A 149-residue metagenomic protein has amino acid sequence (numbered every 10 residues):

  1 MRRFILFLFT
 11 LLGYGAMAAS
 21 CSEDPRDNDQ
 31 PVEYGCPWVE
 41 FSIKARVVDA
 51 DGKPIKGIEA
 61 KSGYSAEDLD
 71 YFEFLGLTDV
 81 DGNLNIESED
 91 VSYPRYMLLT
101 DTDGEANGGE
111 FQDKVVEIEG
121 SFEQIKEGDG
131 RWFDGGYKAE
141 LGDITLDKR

Functional and structural regions predicted by a protein language model:
M1-F4: Positively charged n-region of N-terminal signal peptides that target proteins for export
M17-S20: C-terminal motif of bacterial Sec signal peptides marking the signal peptidase cleavage site
S22-S42, R46-D51, T145-K148: Beta-strand-rich domain onsets/edges
F41-I43, D49-L69, D90-S92: Short, ordered, surface-exposed loop/turn motifs in non-cytosolic proteins
D68-E87: Short, acidic Ser/Thr/Gly-rich low-complexity loop/linker segments typical of extracellular and cell-surface proteins
P94-D103: Short, aromatic- and glycine-rich surface loops/edge beta-strands on solvent-exposed regions
D103-A139: Structured interaction patches on ligand/partner-binding surfaces of diverse proteins
G135-R149: Short, low-complexity, Pro/Ser/Thr/Gly-rich segments in the mature regions of secreted, periplasmic
